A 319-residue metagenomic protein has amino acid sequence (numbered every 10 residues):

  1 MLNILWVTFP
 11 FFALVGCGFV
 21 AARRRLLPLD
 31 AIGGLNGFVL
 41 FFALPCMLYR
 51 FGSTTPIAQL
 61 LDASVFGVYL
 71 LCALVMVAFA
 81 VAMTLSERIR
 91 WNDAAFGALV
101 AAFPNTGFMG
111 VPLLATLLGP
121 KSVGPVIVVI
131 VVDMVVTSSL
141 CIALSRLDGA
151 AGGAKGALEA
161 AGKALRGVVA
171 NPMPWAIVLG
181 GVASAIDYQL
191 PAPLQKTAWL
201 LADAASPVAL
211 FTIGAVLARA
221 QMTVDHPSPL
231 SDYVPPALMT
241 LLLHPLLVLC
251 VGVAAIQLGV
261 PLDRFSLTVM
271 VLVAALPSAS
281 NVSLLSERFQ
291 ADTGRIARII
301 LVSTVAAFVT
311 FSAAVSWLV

Functional and structural regions predicted by a protein language model:
M1-V319: Alpha-helical transmembrane segments of multi-pass small-molecule/ion transporters
